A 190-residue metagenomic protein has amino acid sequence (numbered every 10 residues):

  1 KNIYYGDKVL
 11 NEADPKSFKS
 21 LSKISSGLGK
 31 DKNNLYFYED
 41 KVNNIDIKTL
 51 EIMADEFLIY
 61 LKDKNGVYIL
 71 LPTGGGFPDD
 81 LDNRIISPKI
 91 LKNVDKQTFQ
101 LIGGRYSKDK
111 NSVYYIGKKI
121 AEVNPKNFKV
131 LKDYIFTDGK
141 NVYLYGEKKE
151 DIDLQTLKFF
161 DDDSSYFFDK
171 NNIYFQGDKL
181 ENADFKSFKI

Functional and structural regions predicted by a protein language model:
K1-I190: Non-catalytic tandem-repeat scaffold regions and their flanking low-complexity/translocation tails
